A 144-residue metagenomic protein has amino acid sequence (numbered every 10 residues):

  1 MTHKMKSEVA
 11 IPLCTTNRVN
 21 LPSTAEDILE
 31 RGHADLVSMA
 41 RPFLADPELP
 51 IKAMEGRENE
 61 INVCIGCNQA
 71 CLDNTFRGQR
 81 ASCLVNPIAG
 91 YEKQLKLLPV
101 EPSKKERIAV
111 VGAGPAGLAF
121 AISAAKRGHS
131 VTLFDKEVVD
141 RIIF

Functional and structural regions predicted by a protein language model:
M1-V111, P115-V131, K136-R141: Flavin-dependent oxidoreductase catalytic cores
